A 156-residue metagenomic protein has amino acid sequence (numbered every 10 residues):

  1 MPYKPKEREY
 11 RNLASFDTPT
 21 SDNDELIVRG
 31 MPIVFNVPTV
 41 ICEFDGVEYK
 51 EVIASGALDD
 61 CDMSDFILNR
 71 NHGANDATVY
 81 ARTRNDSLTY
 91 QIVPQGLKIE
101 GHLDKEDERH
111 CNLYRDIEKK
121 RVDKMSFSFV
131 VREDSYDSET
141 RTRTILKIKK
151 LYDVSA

Functional and structural regions predicted by a protein language model:
M1-D65: Polar/acidic, low-complexity leader/linker segments enriched in S/T/G and N/D
N12-A14, T20, E25-I27, D86-A156: Residue microenvironments linked to proteolytic maturation and disulfide-stabilized extracellular modules
G30-M31, R70, S128-F129: Short His-Asn-centered micro-motif
V34, H72, S155: Residues at the C-termini of beta-strands that transition into short coil/loop
V37, G73-D76, K105-D107, E133: Short, charged/polar surface micro-motifs in flexible loops or helix N-caps
I41, A77-Y80, Y136-E139: Short, solvent-exposed polar/charged micro-motifs at secondary-structure junctions
C42-E43, V79-A81, L113-D116: Short histidine-centered beta-strand/loop micro-motifs that create catalytic or ligand/metal-coordination sites
A57-L97: A glycine-rich, hydrophobic loop/mini-helix early in the fold
